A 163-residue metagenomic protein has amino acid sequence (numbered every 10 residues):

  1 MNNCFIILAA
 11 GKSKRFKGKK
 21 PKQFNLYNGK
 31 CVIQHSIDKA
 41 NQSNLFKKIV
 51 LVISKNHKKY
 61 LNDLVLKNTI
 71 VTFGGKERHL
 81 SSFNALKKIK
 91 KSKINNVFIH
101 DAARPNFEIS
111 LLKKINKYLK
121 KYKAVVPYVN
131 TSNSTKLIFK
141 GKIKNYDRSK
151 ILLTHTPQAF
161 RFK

Functional and structural regions predicted by a protein language model:
N2, F46, K93-I94, K121-Y122: A general structural motif
N2-K58: N-terminal glycine-rich phosphate-binding loop and ensuing alpha1 helix
G18-P21, L45, N62-L64, S110-L112 (+1 more regions): Short amphipathic alpha-helical segments
F24, V71, A124-V126: Conserved beta-strand scaffold positions in the cores of enzyme catalytic domains, especially in NTP/NDP-utilizing
I33-K93: Conserved N-terminal catalytic core of the sugar/cofactor nucleotidyltransferase
V97-F98: Short aromatic/hydrophobic "clamp" motif used to bind/position activated sugar donors
N106-K163: Conserved core of the sugar-phosphate nucleotidyltransferase
